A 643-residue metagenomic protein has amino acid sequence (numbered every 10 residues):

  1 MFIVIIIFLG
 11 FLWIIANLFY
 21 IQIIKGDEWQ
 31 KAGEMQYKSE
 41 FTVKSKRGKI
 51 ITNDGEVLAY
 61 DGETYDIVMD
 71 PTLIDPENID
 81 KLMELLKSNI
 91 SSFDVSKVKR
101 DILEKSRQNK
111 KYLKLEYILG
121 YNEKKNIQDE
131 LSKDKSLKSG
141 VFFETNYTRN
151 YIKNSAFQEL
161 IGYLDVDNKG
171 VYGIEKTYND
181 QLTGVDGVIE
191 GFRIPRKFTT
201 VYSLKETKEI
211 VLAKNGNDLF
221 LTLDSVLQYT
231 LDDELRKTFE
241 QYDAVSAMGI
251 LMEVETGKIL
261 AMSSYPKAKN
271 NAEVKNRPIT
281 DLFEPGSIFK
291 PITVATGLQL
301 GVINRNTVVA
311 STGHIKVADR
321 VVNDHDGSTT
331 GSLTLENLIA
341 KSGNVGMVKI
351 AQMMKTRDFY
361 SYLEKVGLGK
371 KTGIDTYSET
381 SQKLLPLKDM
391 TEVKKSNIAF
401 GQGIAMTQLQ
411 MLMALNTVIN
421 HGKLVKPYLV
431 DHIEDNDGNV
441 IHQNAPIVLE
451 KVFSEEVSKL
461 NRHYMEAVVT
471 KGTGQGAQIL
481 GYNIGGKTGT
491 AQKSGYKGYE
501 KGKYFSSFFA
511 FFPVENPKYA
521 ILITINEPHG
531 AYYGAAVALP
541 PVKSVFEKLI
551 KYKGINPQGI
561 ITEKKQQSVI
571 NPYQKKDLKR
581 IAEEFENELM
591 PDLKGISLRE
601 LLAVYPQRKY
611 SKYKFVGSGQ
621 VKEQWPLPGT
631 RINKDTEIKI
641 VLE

Functional and structural regions predicted by a protein language model:
M1-E28: Hydrophobic alpha-helical transmembrane signal-anchor segments
Q30-G48: Short extracytoplasmic/periplasmic juxtamembrane "stem" segments immediately C-terminal to an N-terminal membrane anchor
T42-K46, D243-A247, P427, F615 (+1 more regions): Short, small/polar residue-rich loop motifs at catalytic or cofactor-binding pockets
D54, A59, F198-I210, A247-G286 (+1 more regions): Beta-lactam-recognizing serine transpeptidase/beta-lactamase-like catalytic domain environment
I67-L82, K267-T280: A short, polar/charged loop-to-alpha-helix boundary motif
E84, E104-N215, I523, P540: Small/polar-residue-rich segments within soluble enzyme cores
S203-A247: Conserved, well-ordered alpha-helix/loop/beta-strand core segments that scaffold catalytic motifs
G481, I523-H529, Y533-A536, K543-E643: Ligand-recognition elements built from short beta-strands and adjacent flexible loops
